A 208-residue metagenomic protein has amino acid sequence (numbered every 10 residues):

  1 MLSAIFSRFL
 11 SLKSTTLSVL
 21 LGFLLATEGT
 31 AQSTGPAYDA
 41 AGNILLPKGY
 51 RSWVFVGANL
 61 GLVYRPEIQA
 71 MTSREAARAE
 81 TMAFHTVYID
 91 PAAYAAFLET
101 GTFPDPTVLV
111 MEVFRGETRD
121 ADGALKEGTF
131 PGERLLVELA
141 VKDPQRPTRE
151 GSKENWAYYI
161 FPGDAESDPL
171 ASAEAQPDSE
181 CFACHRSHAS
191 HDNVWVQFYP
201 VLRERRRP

Functional and structural regions predicted by a protein language model:
M1, T15-T16, M71, M82 (+1 more regions): Detector for methionine-enriched segments
M1-S11: N-terminal secretory signal peptides that target proteins for export/translocation
S11-A26: Bacterial N-terminal signal peptides
L12, A96-F97, A121-D122: Generic hydrophobic-segment detector
T27-A31: Sec/Tat signal peptide C-region and signal peptidase I cleavage site
Q32-T100: N-terminal secretory signal peptides
G35-D39, L46-V54, A58, T100 (+1 more regions): Sequence context surrounding c-type heme c attachment/ligation sites in exported
